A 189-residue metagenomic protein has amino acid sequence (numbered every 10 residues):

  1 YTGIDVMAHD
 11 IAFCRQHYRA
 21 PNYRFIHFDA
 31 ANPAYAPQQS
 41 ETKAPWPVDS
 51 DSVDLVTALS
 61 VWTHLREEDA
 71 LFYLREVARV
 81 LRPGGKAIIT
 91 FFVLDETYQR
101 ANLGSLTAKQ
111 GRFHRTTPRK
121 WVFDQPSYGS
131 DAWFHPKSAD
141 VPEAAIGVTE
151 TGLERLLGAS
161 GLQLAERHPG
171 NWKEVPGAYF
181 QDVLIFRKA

Functional and structural regions predicted by a protein language model:
Y1-P45, L71-F72, K86-A189: Class I (Rossmann-like) S-adenosyl-L-methionine-dependent methyltransferase catalytic domain, capturing the SAM-binding
A44, V53-D54: Local beta-strand N-terminus motif with an aromatic residue
D49-S50, L71-P83: A short glycine-rich, Lys/Arg-flanked "PGG" loop and its adjoining helix->strand segment in the class I
S50-S52, G152: Solvent-exposed, flexible loop/coil residues
T57: A conserved beta-strand element that flanks and buttresses the S-adenosyl-L-methionine
S60-V61: Short catalytic micro-motifs in class I SAM-dependent methyltransferases
R66-E67: Helix-capping/helix-break motifs at membrane-protein junctions, especially on the cytosolic side just before or after
